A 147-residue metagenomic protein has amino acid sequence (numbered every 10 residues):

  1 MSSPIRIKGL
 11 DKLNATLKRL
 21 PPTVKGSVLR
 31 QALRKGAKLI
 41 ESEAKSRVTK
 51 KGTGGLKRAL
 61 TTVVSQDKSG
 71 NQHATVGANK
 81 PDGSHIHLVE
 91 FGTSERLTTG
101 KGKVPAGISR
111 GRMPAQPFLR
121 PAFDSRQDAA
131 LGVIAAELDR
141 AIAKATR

Functional and structural regions predicted by a protein language model:
M1-T75, N79-G83, E95-R147: Short, Lys/Arg-rich flexible segments
G83-V89: Short, cysteine-centered beta-strand-loop-beta hairpins and adjacent loop/turn segments enriched in charged/polar
